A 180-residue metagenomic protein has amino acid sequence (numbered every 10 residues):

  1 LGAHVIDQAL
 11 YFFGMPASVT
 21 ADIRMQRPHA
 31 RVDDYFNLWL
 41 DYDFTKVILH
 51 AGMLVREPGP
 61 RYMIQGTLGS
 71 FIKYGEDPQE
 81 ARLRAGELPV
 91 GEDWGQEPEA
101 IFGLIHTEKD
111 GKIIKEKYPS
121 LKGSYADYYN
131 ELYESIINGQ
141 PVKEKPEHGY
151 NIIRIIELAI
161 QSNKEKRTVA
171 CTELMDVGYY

Functional and structural regions predicted by a protein language model:
L1-P58, M63, G75-D77, E147 (+1 more regions): Rossmann-like dinucleotide-binding domain that binds NAD(P)(H)
A3-L10, G123-N130, E147-R154: A structural signal for well-ordered alpha-helical segments within the folded catalytic domains of diverse enzymes
L10-Y11, E134, L158-Q161: Short glycine/serine- and small hydrophobic-enriched flexible loop segments
S18, K166-V169: Short, well-structured active-site flanking segments
T45, T67-G69, R167: Well-ordered beta-strand scaffold positions
M63-E147, C171-Y180: C-terminal glycine/acidic-rich active-site capping loop/insertion
S120, S124-Y128, I156-E165: Stable alpha-helical structural segments in soluble proteins, enriched in small hydrophobic residues
I136-I137, I153, S162-N163: Hydrophobic residues in alpha-helical segments
